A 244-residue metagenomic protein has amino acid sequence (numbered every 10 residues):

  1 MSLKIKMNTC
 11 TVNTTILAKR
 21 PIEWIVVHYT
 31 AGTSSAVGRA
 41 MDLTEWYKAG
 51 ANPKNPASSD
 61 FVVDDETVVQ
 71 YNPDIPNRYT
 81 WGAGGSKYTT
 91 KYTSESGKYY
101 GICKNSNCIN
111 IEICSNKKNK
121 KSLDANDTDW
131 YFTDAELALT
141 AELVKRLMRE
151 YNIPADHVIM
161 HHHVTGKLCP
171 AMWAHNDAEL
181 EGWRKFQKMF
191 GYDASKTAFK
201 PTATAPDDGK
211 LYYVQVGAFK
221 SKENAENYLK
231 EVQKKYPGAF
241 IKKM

Functional and structural regions predicted by a protein language model:
M1-K104: N-terminal catalytic cores of peptidoglycan-degrading enzymes
L3-K4, L17-K19, I25, I102-N110 (+1 more regions): Basic/polar, cationic surfaces and motifs that engage anionic cell-wall and phosphate/carboxylate ligands
Y29-A31, I75, S115, H162-V164 (+1 more regions): A mature extracytoplasmic/lumenal domain signature
Y29-A31, N72, K117, L147-Y151 (+2 more regions): Sec/Tat-exported extracytoplasmic proteins
S34-A36, G166-M172, G238: Secretory-pathway/luminal and periplasmic proteins that interact with or process carbohydrate-rich
M41, K121-T128, N227-E231: Short, polar loop/linker segments at the starts of domains and inter-domain junctions
P56-A57, A135, L139-R146, N224-N227 (+1 more regions): Extracytoplasmic/secreted proteins, especially bacterial periplasmic and envelope-associated proteins
P201-M244: Solvent-exposed beta-strand motifs enriched in subsets of small alpha/beta binding domains, especially certain
